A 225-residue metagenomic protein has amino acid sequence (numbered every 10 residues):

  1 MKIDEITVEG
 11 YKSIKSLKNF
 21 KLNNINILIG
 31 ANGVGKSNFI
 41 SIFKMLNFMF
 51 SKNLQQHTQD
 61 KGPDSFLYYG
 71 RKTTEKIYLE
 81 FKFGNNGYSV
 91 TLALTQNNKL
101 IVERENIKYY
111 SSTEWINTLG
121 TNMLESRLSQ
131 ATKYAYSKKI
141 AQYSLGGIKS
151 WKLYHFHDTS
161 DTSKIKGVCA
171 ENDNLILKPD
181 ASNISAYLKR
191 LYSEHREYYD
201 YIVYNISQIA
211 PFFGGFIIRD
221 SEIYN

Functional and structural regions predicted by a protein language model:
M1-K15: N-terminal pre-Walker A segment at the start of P-loop NTPase domains
L17-N23: Phosphate-binding P-loop
L28: Hydrophobic anchor at the beta1->P-loop junction of P-loop NTPases
A31: P-loop (Walker A) phosphate-binding loop of NTP-binding proteins
K36: Conserved lysine of the Walker
I40-K99: Conserved P-loop NTP-binding catalytic core
N86-I218: Electropositive, glycine-dotted interaction segments that contact anionic polymers or phosphate-rich ligands
S221-N225: Short, intrinsically disordered, charge-balanced linker/junction segments flanking boundaries in proteins
